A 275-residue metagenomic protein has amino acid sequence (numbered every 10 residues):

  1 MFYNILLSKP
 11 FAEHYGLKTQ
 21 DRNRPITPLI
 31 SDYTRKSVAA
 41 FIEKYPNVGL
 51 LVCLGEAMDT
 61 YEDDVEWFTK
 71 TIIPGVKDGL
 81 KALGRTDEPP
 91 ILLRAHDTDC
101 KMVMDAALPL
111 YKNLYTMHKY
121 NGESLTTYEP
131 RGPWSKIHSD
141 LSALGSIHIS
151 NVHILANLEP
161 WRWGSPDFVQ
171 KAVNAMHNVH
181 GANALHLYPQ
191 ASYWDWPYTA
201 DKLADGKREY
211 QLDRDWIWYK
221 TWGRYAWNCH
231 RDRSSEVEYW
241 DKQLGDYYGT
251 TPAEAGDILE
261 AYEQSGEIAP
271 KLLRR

Functional and structural regions predicted by a protein language model:
Y3, G16-E254, L259, L273: Catalytic-core regions of glycoside hydrolase
N4-S8: Short glycine-enriched loops at secondary-structure junctions
K9-F11, D195: Short secondary-structure boundary/hinge segments and terminal tails
A261-A269: Short amphipathic alpha-helical coiled-coil/interface segments
